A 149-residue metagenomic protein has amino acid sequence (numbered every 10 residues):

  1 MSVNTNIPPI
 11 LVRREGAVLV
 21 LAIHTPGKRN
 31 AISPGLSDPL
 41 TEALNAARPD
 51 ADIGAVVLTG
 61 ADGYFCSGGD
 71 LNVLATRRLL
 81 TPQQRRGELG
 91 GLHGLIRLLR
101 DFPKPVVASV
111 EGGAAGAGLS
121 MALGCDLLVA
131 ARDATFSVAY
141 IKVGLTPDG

Functional and structural regions predicted by a protein language model:
M1-A61, Q83, R97: Conserved CoA-thioester-binding segment of acyl-CoA-metabolizing enzymes
L21, L58, D70, M121-L123: Hydrophobic/aromatic residues within transmembrane alpha-helices of multi-pass small-molecule transporters
A31-P34, S67, T76, K142: Phosphate-coordinating loops and pocket residues in cytosolic domains that bind phosphorylated ligands
G60-R97, A114: Glycine- (often His-adjacent) and acidic-residue-rich active-site loop that binds/positions the CoA thioester
L95-L145: Glycine-rich beta-to-alpha active-site loop
